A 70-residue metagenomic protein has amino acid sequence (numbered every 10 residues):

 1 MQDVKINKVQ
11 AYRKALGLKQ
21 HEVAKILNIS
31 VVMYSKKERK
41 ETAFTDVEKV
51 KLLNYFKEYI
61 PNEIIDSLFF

Functional and structural regions predicted by a protein language model:
M1-A15: A short, Lys/Arg-rich alpha-helix, primarily the initiator
K8, K36-K37, K49: A general lysine-centric signal
A11-K14, N28, R39-E41: Residue-level detection of the helix-turn-helix DNA-binding "recognition helix"
R13, A24, L53: The alpha-helix within a helix-turn-helix
G17-K36: Short alpha-helical DNA-recognition segment
V47-E63: DNA major-groove recognition helix of helix-turn-helix/homeodomain DNA-binding modules
I64-F70: Short amphipathic recognition helices of helix-turn-helix/homeodomain-type DNA-binding modules
